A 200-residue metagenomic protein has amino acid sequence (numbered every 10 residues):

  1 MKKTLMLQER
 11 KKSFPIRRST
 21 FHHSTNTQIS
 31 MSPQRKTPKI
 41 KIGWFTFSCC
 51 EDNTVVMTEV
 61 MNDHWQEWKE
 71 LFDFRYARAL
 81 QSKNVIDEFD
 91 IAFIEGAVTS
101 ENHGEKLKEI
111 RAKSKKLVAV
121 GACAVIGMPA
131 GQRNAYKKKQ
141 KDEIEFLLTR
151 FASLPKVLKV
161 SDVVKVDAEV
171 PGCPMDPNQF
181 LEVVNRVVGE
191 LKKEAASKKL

Functional and structural regions predicted by a protein language model:
K2-T4, K11-S13, N26: Polybasic, lysine-rich low-complexity intrinsically disordered segments
Q8, H22-H23, Q28, Q34: Low-complexity, intrinsically disordered or signal/transmembrane-proximal segments
S32-L200: Iron-sulfur-associated redox domains of electron-transfer enzymes in respiratory and anaerobic energy metabolism
